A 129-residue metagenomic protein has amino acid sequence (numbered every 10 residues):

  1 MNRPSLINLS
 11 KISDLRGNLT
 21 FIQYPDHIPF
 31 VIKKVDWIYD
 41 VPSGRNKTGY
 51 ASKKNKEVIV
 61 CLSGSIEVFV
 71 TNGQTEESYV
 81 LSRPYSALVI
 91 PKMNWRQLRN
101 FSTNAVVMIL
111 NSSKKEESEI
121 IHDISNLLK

Functional and structural regions predicted by a protein language model:
M1-S86, T103-V106, L110-D123: Non-catalytic, conserved peripheral segments adjacent to functional cores
R83-A87, M93-W95, R99: Well-ordered alpha/beta subsegment
L128-K129: Surface-exposed, charge/polar-rich loops and edge strands
